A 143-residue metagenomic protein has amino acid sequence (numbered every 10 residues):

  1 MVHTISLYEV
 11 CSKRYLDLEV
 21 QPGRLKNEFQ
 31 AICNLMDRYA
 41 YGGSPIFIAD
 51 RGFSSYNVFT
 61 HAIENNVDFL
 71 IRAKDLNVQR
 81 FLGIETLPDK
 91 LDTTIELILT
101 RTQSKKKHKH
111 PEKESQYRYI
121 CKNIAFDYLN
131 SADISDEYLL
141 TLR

Functional and structural regions predicted by a protein language model:
M1-R143: Single, function-defining residue in the core of a domain
